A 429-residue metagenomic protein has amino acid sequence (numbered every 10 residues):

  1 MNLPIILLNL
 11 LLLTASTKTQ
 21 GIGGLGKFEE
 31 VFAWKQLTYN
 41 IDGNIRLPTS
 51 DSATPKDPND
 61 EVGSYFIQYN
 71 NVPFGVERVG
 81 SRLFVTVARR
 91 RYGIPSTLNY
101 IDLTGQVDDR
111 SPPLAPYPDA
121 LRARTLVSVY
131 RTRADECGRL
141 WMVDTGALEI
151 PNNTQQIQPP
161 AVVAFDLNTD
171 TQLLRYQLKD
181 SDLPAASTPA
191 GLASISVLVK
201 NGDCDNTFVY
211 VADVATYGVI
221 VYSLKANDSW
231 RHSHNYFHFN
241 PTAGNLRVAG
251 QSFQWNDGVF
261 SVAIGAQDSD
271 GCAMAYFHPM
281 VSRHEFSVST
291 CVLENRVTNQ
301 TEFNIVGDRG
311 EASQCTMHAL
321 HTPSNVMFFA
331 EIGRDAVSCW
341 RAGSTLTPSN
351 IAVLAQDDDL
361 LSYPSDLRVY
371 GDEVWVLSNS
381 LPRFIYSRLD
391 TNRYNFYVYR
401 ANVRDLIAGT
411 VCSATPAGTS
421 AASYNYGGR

Functional and structural regions predicted by a protein language model:
N2-T19: Cleavable N-terminal signal peptides of Sec/SRP-targeted secreted and luminal proteins
I22-S96, Y130-R131: Beta-strand-rich domains and repeat architectures in extracellular enzymes and scaffolds, especially beta-propellers
A33-Y65, D109-T125, T171-A190, S229-Q254 (+4 more regions): Surface-exposed loop and turn segments in beta-propeller and other repeat-based domains that flank or scaffold
F66-V79, R122-V143, S181-V209, F239-M274 (+4 more regions): Beta-rich, blade/repeat-based domains predominating in secreted/periplasmic proteins but also intracellular
N71-V72, T97-P160, L174-D182: Blade-loop segments of beta-propeller domains
S96-Q106, I157-D170, Y222, D390-L406: Beta-propeller blade signature
D102-D108, N168, L224-R231, Y236-F237 (+3 more regions): Short loop/turn segments immediately following beta-strands, especially the blade-tip and inter-blade linker loops
S365-R429: Blade-level signature of beta-propeller repeat domains, shared across WD40, Kelch, NHL, RCC1 and BNR/Asp-box propellers
